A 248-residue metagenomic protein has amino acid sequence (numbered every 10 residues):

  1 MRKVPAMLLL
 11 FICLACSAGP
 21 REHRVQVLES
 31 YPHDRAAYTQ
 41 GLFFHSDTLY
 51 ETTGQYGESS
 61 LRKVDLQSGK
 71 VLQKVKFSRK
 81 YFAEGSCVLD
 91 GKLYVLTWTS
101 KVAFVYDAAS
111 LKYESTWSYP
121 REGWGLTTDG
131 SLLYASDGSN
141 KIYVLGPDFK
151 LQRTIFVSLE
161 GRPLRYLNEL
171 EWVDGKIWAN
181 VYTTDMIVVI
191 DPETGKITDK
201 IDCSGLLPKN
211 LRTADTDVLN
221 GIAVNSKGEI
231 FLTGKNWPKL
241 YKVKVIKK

Functional and structural regions predicted by a protein language model:
G19-A36, L66-L72: A short helix->beta-strand "capping" segment at the edge of beta-propeller domains
L28-S60, V75-C87, G234-N236: Beta-strand-rich domains and repeat architectures in extracellular enzymes and scaffolds, especially beta-propellers
E29-Y31, L72-R79, I155-P163, D199-T213: Surface-exposed loop and turn segments in beta-propeller and other repeat-based domains that flank or scaffold
R35-S46, R79-D90, Y119-G130, S136 (+2 more regions): Beta-rich, blade/repeat-based domains predominating in secreted/periplasmic proteins but also intracellular
E51-Q55, L93-S100, L133-S139, A179-T183 (+1 more regions): Conserved beta-strand positions in repeat-built beta-propeller and related beta-rich domains
D65-G69, D107-L111, G146-K150, D191-G195 (+1 more regions): Short loop/turn segments that connect beta-strands within beta-propeller blades
G69-V105, L111-G123: Blade-loop segments of beta-propeller domains
A103-E160: Hydrophobic, well-structured mid-protein blocks that either form specific transmembrane helices
